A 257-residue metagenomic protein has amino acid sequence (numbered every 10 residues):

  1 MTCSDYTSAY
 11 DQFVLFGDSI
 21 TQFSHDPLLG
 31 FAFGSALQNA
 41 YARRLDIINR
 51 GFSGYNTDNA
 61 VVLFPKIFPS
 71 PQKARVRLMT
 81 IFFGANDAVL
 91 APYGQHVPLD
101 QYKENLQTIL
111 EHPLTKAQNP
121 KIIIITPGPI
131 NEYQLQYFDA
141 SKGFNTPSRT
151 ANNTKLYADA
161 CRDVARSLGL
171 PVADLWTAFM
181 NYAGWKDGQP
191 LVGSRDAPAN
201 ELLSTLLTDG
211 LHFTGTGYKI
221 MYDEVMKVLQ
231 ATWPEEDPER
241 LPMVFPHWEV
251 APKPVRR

Functional and structural regions predicted by a protein language model:
T2-D11: Extreme N-terminus of proteins, especially the signal/transit-peptide cleavage junction and the first residues
T7-S8, A36, A40, V61-R257: Alpha-helical cap/lid subdomain in secreted, periplasmic, or secretory-pathway luminal O-acyl-processing enzymes
Y10-P27, Y55-N56, N86-A88: Catalytic nucleophile-elbow at a beta strand-turn-alpha helix junction centered on a G-D-S/GDSL motif, marking
L15-F16, N49, I124, L207: A structural signal for the hydrophobic beta-strands that form the central parallel beta-sheet of Rossmann-like
L29-R43: Short catalytic helix/loop segments, enriched in acidic residues and glycine and frequently bearing histidine
F31, D58-V62: Short, surface-exposed acidic-centric catalytic microdomains
A40-D58: A short beta-strand-loop structural module common to alpha/beta enzyme folds
